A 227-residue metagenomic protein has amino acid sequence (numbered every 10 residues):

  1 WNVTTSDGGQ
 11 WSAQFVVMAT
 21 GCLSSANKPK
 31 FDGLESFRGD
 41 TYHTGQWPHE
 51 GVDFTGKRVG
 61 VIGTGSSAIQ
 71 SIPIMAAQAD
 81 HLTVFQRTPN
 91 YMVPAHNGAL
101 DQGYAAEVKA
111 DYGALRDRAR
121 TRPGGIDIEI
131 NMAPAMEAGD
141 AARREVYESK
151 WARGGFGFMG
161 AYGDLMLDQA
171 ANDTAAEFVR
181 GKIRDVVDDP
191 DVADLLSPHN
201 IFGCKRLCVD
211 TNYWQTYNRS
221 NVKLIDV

Functional and structural regions predicted by a protein language model:
W1-L34, G39, E50-G51, T64 (+2 more regions): N-terminal FAD-binding dinucleotide-binding subdomain shared by FAD-dependent oxidases/monooxygenases
Y42-G56: A short, basic/flexible loop-to-alpha-helix module at the beginning of a structural domain
T55-G65: Beta1/beta-strand and adjacent pyrophosphate-binding region of the FAD-binding site in flavoprotein oxidoreductases
